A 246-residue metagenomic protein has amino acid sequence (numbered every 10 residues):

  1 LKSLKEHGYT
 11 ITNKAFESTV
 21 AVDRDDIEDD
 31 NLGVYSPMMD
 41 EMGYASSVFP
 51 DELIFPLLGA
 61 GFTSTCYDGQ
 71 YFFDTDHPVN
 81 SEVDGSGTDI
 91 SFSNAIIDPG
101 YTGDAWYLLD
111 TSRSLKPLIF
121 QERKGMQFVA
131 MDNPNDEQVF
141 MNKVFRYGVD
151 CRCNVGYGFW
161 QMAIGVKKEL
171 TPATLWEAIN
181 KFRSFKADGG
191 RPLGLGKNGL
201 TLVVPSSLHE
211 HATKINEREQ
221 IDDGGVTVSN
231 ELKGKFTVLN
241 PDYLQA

Functional and structural regions predicted by a protein language model:
L1, E17, N31-G33, F73-P78 (+2 more regions): Proteins with a high burden of low-complexity, intrinsically disordered sequence enriched in S/T/G/P/A and R, requiring
L1-F55, S112-S114, Q127, M131 (+3 more regions): Flexible, glycine/threonine- and acidic-rich loop/arm segments that mediate assembly and lattice contacts in viral
E6, Y67-D68, G87, T227: N-terminal functional modules and adjacent low-complexity/disordered segments of proteins
T10, D26, C66, Y71-F72 (+2 more regions): Residue-level preference for alpha-helix termini and adjacent loops
A15, D26, D30-N31, L58 (+3 more regions): Solvent-exposed, flexible loop/coil residues
N31, C66, A212-I215: A short acidic (Asp/Glu
D51-F73: Short, glycine/acidic-rich hinge or "gate" loops at secondary-structure transitions that mediate conformational
D76-A246: Sequence/fold signature of self-assembling virion shell proteins
